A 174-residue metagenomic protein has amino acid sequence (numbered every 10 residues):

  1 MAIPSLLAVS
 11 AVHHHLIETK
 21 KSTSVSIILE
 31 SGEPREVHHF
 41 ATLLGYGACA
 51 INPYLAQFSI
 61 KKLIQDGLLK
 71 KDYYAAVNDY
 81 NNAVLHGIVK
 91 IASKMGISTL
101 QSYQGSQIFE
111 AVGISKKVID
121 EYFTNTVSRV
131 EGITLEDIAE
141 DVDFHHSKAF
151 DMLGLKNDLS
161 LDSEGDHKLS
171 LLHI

Functional and structural regions predicted by a protein language model:
M1, L29-G32, V77, M95: Glycine- and other small-residue-rich loops at beta-strand/loop junctions that grip anionic moieties
I3-I27, Y80-V84: Alpha-helix-loop-beta-strand connector modules within alpha/beta enzyme cores
V12, L43, T99: Conserved, mostly hydrophobic/aromatic
K21, L43, S59-Y73: Catalytic-face loop-and-helix region of soluble metabolic enzyme cores
V25-S31, I51-P53, S98: Hydrophobic faces of well-ordered beta-strands that scaffold small-molecule active sites in alpha/beta enzyme cores
G32, A48, L55-I60: Short, ordered loop/turn segments at secondary-structure junctions
P34-Y46: Catalytic cores of alpha/beta
F40, A50-N52, G67-L172: Flexible, glycine-rich loop/tail regions that form catalytic "lids" or insertion modules at the edges of active sites
